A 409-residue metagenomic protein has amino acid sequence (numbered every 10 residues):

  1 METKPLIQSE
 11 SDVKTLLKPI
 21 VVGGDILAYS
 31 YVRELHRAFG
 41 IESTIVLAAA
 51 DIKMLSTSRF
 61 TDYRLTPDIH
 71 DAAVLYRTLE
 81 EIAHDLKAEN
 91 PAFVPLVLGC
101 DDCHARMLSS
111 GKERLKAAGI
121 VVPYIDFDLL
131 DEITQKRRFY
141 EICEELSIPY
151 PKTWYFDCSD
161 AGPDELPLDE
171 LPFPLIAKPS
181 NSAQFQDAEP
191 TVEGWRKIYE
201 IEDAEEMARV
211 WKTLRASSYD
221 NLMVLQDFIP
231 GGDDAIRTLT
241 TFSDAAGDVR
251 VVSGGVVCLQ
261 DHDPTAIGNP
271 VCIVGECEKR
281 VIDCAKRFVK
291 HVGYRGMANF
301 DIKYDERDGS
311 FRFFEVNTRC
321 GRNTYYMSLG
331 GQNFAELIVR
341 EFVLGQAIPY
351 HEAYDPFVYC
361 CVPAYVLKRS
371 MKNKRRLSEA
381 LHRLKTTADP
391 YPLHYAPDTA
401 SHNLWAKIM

Functional and structural regions predicted by a protein language model:
M1-I125, D160-E165, A406-M409: ATP-binding N-terminal substructure of ATP-dependent carboxylate-amine bond-forming enzymes
L130-M223, A246: Active-site nucleotide/adenylate-binding loops and adjacent lid/helix of ATP-dependent enzymes
F185, C258-P270, N317-G331: Glycine-rich phosphate/pyrophosphate-binding beta-alpha loops
E202-D263, E276-D283, Y304, S310-R312: Phosphate-binding site of ATP-dependent enzymes
V224, R295-N299, I348-Y354: Flexible, glycine/charged-enriched surface loops at secondary-structure junctions
P264-I267, G275-F300: Oxyanion-binding "anion nests"
V289-Y325: Conserved metal-phosphate-binding beta-hairpin within the catalytic cores of diverse ATP-dependent phosphoryl-transfer
E336-M409: Peripheral (often C-terminal) accessory segments that flank ATP-dependent C-N-forming ligase machineries
